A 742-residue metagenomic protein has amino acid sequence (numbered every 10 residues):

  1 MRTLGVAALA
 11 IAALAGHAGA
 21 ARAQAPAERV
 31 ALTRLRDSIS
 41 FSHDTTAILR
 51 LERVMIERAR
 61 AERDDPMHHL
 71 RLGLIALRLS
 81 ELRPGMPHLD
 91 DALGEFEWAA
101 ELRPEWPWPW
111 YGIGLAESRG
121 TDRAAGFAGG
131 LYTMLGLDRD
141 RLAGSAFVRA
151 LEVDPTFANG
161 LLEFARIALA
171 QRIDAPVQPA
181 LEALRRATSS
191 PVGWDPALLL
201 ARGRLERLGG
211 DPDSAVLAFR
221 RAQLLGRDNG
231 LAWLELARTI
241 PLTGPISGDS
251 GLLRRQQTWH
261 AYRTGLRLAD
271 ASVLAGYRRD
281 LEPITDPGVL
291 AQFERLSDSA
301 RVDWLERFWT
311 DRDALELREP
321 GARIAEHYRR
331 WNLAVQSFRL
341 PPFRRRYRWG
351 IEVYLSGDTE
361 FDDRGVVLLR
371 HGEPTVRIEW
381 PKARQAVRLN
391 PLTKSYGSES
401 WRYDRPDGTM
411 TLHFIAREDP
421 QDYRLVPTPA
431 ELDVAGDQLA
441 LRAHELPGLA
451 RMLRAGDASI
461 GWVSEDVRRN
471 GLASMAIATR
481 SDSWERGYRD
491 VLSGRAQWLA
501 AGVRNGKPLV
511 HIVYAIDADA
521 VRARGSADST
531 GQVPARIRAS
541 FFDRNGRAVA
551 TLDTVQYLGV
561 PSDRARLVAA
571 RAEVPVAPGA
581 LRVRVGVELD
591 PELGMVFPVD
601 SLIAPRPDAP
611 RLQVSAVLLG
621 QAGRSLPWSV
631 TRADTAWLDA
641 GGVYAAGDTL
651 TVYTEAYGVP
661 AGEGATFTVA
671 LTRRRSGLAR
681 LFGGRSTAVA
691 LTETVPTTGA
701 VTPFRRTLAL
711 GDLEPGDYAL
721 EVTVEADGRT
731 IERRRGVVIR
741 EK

Functional and structural regions predicted by a protein language model:
R34-T46, R50, L74-E105, G112-R149 (+6 more regions): Short coil/linker segments at helix-helix boundaries
R58, W98-A99, R149-A150, A183-A187 (+2 more regions): Canonical positions in the second alpha-helix
A61, L102, V153, S190-P191 (+2 more regions): Structural marker of alpha-solenoid helical repeat scaffolds
D65, W106, F157, W194-D195 (+1 more regions): Residue-level recognition of tetratricopeptide repeat
A170-I173, L208-G210, A218, E235 (+2 more regions): Residues within mature, well-folded domains
G436-K742: Intrinsically disordered, low-complexity terminal regions enriched in Ser/Thr/Pro/Gly and charged residues
